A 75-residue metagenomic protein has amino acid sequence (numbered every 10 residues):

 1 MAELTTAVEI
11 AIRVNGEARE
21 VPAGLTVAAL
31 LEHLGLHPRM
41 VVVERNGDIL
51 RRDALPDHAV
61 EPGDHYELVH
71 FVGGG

Functional and structural regions predicted by a protein language model:
M1-G74: Ubiquitin-like/PB1-type beta-grasp interaction modules and other compact soluble beta-rich domains
